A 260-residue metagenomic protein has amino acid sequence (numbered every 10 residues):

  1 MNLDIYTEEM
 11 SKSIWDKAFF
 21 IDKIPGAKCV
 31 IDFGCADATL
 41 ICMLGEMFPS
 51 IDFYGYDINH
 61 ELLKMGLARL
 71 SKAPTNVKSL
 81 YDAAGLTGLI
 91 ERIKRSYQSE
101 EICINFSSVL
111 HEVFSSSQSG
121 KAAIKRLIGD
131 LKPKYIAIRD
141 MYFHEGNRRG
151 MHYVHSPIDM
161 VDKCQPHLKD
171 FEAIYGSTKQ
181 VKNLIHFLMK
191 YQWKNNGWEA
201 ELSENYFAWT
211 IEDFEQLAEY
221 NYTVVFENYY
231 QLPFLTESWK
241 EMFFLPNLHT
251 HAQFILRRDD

Functional and structural regions predicted by a protein language model:
M1-G45, S50, Y56-G88, L131-D260: Class I (Rossmann-like) S-adenosyl-L-methionine-dependent methyltransferase catalytic domain, capturing the SAM-binding
T87-Q98: Short amphipathic alpha-helix with an adjacent loop that forms part of the alpha/beta core around
S96-E101, K132: Exposed regions on extracellular, virion, or secretory-pathway luminal proteins
N105: A conserved beta-strand element that flanks and buttresses the S-adenosyl-L-methionine
V109: Hydrophobic adenine-recognition pocket in adenosine-nucleotide-binding enzymes
E112-V113, E145: Catalytic P-loop NTPase motifs of RecA-like helicase/translocase cores
V113-I128: A short, conserved alpha-helix within the catalytic core of class I
